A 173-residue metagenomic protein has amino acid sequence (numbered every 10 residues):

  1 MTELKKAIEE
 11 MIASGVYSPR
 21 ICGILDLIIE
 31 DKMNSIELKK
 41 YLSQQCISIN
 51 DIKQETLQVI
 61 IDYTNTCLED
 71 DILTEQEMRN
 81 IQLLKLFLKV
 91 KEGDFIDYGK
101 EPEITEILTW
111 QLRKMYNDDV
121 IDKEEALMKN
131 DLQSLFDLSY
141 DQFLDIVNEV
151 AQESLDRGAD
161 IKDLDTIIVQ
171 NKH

Functional and structural regions predicted by a protein language model:
M1-H173: Small-residue-enriched hydrophobic alpha-helices in membranes
